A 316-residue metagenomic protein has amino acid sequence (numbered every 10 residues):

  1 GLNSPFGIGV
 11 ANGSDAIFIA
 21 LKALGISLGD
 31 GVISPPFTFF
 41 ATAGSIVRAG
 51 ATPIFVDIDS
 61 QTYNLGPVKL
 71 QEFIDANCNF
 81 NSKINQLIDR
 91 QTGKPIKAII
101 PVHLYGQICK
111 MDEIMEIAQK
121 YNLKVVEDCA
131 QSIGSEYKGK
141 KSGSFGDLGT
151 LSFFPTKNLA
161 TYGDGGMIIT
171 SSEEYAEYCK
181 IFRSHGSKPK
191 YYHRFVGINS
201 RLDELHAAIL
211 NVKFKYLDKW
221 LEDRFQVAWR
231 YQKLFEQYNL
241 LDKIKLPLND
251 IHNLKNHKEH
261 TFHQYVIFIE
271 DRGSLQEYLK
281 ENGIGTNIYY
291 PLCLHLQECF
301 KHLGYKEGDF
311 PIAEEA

Functional and structural regions predicted by a protein language model:
G1, K22-I26, F235: Glycine-rich helix-loop-beta junction characteristic of Rossmann-like nucleotide cofactor-binding loops
G1-G13, F18, F37: Conserved N-terminal alpha-helix of the aminotransferase class I/II PLP-enzyme fold
S4-P5, S82-K94, A98-P101, Q107 (+4 more regions): PLP-dependent aminotransferase class I/II
A16-L21, T42, I46, G166 (+1 more regions): Buried hydrophobic packing segments
K22-L104, I108-K120, K124-C129, E136: PLP-dependent aminotransferase-like
I33, I54, V125-V126, T150 (+2 more regions): Structural detector of well-ordered beta-strand residues that form the stable sheet scaffold of enzyme domains
K69-Q71, K140-S142, K301-Y305: Short low-complexity, flexible loop/linker segments enriched in glycine and/or proline with clustered acidic
E127-A160, E177, P189-R194: Conserved active-site segment immediately N-terminal to the catalytic lysine that forms the internal aldimine
